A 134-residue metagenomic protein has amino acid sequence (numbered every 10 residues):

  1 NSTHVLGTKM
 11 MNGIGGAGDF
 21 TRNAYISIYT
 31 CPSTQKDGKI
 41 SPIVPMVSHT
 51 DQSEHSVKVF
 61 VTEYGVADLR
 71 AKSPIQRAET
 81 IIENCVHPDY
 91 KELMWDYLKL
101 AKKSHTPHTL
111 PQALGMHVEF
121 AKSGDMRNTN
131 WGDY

Functional and structural regions predicted by a protein language model:
N1-Y134: Conserved phosphate- and dinucleotide-binding cores of soluble alpha/beta proteins, encompassing both enzyme active
